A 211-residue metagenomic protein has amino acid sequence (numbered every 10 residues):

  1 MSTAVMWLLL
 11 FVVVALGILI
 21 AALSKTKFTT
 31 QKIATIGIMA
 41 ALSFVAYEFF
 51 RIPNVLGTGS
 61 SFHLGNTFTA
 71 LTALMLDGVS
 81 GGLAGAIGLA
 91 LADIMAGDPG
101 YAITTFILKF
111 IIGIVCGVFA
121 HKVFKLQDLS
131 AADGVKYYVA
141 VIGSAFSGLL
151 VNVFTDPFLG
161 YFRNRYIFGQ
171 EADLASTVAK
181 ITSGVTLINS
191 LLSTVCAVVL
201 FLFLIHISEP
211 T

Functional and structural regions predicted by a protein language model:
M1-S208: Loop-helix junctions at membrane interfaces
